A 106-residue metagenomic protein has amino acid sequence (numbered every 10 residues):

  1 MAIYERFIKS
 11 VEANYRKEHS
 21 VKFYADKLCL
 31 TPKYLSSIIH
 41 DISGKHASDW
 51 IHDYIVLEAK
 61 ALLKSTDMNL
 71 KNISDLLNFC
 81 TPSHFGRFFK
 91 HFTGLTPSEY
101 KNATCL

Functional and structural regions predicted by a protein language model:
F7-S20, I38-I39, S43, K60-N69 (+2 more regions): Basic, amphipathic alpha-helical hairpins
E18-D53, L57: Charge-rich, low-complexity intrinsically disordered segments
K22, K71, S98: Residues within the helices of the helix-turn-helix
F23-L30, L35, I73-C80, F85 (+1 more regions): Append "Primarily bacterial transcriptional regulators
I42-P82, N102-L106: Terminal helix-turn-helix DNA-binding modules in bacterial transcription factors
R87-L106: …primarily DNA-binding HTH/wHTH and HhH modules…
